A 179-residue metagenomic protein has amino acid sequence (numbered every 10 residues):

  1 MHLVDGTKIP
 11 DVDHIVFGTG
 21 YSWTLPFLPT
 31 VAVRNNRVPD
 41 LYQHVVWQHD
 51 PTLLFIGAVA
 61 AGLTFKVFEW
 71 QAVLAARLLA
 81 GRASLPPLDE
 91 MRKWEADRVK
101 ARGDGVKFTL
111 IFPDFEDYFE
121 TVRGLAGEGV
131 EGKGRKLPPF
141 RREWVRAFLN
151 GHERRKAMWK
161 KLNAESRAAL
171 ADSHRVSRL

Functional and structural regions predicted by a protein language model:
M1-P10: Conserved beta-strand-loop-beta-strand element in the redox core of flavoprotein oxidoreductases
I9-P10, Q48-P51, S177: Structured loop/turn residues at beta-strand edges in well-structured enzyme cores
P10-S22: Short hydrophobic core segments
D11-H14, R37, Q71-L74: Non-catalytic alpha-helical scaffold/packing segments enriched in small hydrophobic residues
I15, L28-V31, V67-W70: Short coil/turn segments at secondary-structure boundaries
S22-T64: Glycine-rich loop(s) and the adjacent beta-strand/alpha-helix scaffold that form part
T52-L179: C-terminal, flexible cofactor-proximal segment of oxidoreductases
